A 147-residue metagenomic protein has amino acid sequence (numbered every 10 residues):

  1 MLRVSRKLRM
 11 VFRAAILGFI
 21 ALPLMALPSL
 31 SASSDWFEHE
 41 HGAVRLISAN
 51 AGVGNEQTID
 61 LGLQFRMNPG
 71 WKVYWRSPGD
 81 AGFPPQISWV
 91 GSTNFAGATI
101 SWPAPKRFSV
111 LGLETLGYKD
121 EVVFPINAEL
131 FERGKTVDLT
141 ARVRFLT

Functional and structural regions predicted by a protein language model:
M1-V11: N-terminal secretory signal peptides that target proteins for export/translocation
V11-A26: Bacterial N-terminal signal peptides
L27-T147: Extracellular/lumen-exposed scaffold segments
